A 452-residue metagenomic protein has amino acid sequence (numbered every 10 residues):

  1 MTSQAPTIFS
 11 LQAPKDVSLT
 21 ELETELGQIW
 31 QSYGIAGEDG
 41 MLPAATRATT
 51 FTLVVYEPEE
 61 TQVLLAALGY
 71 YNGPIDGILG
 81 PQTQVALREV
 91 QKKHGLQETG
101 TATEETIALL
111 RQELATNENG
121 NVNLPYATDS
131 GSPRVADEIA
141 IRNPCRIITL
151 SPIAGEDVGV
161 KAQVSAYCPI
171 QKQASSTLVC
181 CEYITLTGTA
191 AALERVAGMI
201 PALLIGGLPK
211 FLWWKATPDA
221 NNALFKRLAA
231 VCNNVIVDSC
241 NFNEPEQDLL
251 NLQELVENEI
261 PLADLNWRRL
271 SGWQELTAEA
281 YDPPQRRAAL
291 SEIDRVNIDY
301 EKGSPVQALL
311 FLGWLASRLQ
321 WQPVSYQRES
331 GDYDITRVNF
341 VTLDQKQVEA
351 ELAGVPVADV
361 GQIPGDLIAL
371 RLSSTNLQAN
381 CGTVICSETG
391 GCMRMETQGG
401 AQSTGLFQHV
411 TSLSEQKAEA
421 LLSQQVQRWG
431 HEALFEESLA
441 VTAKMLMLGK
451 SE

Functional and structural regions predicted by a protein language model:
M1-V17, E21-G34, E118, S132-A136 (+3 more regions): C-terminal structured domains
K15-D16, Q31-G40, R47-N117: Short acidic, glycine/serine/threonine-rich helix-capping segments at coil-helix boundaries
M41-L42, N119-Y126, L290-K302: Short hydrophobic beta-strand segments
L42, N121-N123, I147-L150, T185-G188 (+2 more regions): Short, hydrophobic/proline-enriched secondary-structure or compact coil segments at domain edges
E60-A67, R134-I141, E275-E279, L309-S317: Short, hydrophobic/amphipathic alpha-helical patches that form generic packing surfaces within helical domains
Q112-R134: Intrinsically disordered, low-complexity acidic Ser/Thr-rich regulatory segments
A140-R287, V384-E452: Extended, well-ordered protein cores
L270-N339: ATP/pyrophosphate-binding catalytic subdomain of soluble kinases
